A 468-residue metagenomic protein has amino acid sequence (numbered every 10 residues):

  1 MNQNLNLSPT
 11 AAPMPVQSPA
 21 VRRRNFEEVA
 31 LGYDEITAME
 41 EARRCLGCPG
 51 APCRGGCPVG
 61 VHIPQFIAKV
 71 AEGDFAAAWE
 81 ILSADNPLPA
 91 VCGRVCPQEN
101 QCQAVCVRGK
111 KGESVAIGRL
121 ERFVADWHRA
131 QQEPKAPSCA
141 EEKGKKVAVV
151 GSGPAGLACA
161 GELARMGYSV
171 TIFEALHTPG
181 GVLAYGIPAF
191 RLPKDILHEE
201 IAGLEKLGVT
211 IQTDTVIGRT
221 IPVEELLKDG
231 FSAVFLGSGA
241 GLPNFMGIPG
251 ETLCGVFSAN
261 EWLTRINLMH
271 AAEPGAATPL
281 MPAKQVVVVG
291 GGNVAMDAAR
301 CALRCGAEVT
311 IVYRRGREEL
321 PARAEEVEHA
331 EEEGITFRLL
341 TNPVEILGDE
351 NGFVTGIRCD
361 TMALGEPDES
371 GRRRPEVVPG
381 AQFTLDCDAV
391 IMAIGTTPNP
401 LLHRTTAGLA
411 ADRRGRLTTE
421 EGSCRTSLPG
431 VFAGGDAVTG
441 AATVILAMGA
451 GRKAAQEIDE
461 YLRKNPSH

Functional and structural regions predicted by a protein language model:
G55, G60-C139, E205, T213 (+1 more regions): Glycine/serine-rich phosphate-binding loop and adjoining beta1-alpha1 elements at the start of nucleotide-handling
A77, E141, K146-V150, H198-I248 (+4 more regions): Feature captures the FAD/FMN-dependent oxidoreductase FAD-binding
P87, G153-A155, T178, G292-V294 (+1 more regions): Residue-level detector of alpha-helix initiation sites
V124-E141, E199-R219, P243-C305, D412-G422 (+1 more regions): Glycine-rich dinucleotide-binding loop and its adjacent helix/turn
K146-T171, A295-L303: N-terminal Rossmann-like FAD-binding beta1-loop-alpha1 element of flavoenzymes
S169-I172, L176-L207, I211, A299-E345 (+1 more regions): Rossmann-like dinucleotide-binding cores of NAD(P)H-dependent redox enzymes
T252-A283, P367-A441: FAD-site-proximal beta/loop scaffold in flavoenzymes
A298, A437-N465: A conserved FAD-binding loop/helix module that cradles the flavin
